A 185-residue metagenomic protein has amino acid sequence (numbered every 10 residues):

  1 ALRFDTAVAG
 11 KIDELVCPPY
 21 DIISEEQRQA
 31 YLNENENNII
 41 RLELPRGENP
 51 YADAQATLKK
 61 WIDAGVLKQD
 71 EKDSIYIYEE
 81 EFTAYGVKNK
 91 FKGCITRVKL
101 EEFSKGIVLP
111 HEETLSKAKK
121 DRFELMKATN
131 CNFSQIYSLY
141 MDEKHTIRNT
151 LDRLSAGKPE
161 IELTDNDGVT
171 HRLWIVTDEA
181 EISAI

Functional and structural regions predicted by a protein language model:
A1-I185: A cross-family signal for N-terminal binding/gating loops and helix N-caps that shape access to the active site
